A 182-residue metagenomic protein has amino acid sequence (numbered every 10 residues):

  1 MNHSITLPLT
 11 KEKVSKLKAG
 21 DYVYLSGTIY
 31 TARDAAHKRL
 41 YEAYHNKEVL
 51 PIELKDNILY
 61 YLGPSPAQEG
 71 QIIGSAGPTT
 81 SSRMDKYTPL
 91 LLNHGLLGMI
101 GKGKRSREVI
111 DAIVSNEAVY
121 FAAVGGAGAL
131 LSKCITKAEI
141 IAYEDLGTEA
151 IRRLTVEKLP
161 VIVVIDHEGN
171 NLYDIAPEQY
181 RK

Functional and structural regions predicted by a protein language model:
M1-L9: Short, structured beta-strand/loop micro-motifs enriched in basic residues and often containing a Trp
T31-A32, A36-L159: Feature captures the catalytic cores and cofactor-binding loops of soluble hydro-lyases/lyases that act on carboxylate
Y87-T88, V164-K182: Active-site/ligand-binding-proximal alpha/beta "capping" segment
